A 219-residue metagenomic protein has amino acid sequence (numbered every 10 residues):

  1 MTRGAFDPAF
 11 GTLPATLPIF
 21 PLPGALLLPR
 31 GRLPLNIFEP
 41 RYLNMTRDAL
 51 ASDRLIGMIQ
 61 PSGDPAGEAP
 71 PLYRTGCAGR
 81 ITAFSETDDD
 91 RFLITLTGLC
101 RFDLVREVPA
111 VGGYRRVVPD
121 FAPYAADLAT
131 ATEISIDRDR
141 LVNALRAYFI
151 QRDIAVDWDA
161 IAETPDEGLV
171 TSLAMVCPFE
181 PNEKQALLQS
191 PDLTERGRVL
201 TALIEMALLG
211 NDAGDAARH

Functional and structural regions predicted by a protein language model:
M1-H219: N-terminal low-complexity, acidic/polar interaction/targeting segments
